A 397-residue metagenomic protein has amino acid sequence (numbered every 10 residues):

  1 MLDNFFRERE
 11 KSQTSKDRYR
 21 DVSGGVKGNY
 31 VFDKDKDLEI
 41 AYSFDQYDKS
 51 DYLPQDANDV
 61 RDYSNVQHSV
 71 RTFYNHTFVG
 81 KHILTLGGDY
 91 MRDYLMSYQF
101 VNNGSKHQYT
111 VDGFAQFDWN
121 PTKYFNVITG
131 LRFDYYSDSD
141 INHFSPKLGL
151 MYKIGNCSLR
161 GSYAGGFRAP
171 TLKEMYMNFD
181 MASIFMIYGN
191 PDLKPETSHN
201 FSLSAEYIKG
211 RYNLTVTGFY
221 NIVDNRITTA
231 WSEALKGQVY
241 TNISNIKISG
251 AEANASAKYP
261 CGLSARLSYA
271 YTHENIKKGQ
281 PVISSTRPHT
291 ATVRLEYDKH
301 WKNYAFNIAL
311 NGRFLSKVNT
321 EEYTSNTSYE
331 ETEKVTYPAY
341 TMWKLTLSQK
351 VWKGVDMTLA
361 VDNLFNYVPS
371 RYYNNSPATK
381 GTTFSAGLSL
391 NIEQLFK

Functional and structural regions predicted by a protein language model:
M1, F44-D48, Y90-M96, L131-S137 (+11 more regions): Transmembrane beta-strands of outer-membrane beta-barrel pores
M1-E39, S43-Q67, F384: Flexible loop and strand-edge segments within Gram-negative outer membrane beta-barrel domains
E10-S23, K27-V31, S158, G165-V223 (+3 more regions): Outer-membrane beta-barrel signature, preferentially recognizing the C-terminal barrel domain of Gram-negative
T14-R20, D48, N58-V66, N102-Y109 (+8 more regions): Replace "Gram-negative outer membrane beta-barrel proteins" with "bacterial and organellar outer membrane beta-barrel
K34-L38, G80-L84, Y124-V127, N156-R160 (+5 more regions): Repeated loop/turn-to-beta-strand initiation elements of outer-membrane beta-barrel proteins
L38-Y52, I83-R92, Y98, G104-S137 (+2 more regions): Surface-exposed extracellular loop regions of Gram-negative outer-membrane beta-barrel proteins
T122-N126, F219-I222, T241-E321, F365: Gram-negative outer-membrane beta-barrel transporters
A164, K258, I283-K397: Conserved C-terminal beta-signal and adjacent last beta-strands/turns of outer-membrane beta-barrel proteins
